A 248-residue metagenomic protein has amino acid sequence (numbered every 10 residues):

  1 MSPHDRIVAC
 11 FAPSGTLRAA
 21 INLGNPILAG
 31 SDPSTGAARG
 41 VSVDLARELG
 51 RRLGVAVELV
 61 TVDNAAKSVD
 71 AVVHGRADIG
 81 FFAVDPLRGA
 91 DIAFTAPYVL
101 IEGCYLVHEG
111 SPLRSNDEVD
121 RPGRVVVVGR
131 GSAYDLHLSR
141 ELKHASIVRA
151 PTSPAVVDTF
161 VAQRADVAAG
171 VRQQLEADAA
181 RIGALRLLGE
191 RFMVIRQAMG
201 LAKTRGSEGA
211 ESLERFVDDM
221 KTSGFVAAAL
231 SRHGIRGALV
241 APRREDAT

Functional and structural regions predicted by a protein language model:
M1-A83, R88, R149, M220-S223 (+1 more regions): Extracytoplasmic small-molecule ligand-binding "clamshell" domains of the periplasmic binding protein/Venus flytrap
M1-A9, A133-A150, L187, D218-T248: Ligand-binding clefts/hinges and TM-proximal coupling segments of bilobed small-molecule sensing domains
T16-L23, R39, D117-Y134, S146-I147: Short loop->beta-strand "edge-of-pocket" segments that line small-molecule binding or catalytic clefts across diverse
L23, L100-G110, R172, E176-D218 (+1 more regions): Periplasmic-binding protein-like
A29-S34, A46-A56, T95, D120-P122 (+4 more regions): Ligand-binding cleft/hinge of the Venus flytrap
L49, V72-V73, V119, T159-A162 (+1 more regions): Hydrophobic residues within well-ordered alpha-helices
A66, F82-D91, H137-L138, D158-M193: A ligand-binding cleft/hinge motif common to bilobed small-molecule-binding domains
Y98, V107-V126: Flexible hinge/capping segments at coil-to-helix
